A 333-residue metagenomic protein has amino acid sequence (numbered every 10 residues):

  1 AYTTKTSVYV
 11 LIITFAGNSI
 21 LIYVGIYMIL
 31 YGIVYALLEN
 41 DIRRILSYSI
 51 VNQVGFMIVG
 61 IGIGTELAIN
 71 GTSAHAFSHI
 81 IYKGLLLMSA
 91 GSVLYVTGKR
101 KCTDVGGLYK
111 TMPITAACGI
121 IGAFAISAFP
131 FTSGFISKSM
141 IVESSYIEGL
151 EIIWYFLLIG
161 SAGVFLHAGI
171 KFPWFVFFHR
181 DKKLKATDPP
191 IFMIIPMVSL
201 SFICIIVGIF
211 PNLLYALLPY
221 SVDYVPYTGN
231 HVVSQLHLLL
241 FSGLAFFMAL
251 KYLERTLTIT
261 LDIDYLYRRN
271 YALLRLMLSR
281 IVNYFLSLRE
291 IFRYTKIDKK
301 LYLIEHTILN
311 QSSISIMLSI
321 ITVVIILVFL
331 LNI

Functional and structural regions predicted by a protein language model:
A1-P189: Hydrophobic transmembrane alpha-helices and their helix-loop junctions in integral membrane proteins
A16-I20, A74-F77, I153-L158, V232-Q235 (+2 more regions): Membrane-entry segments of alpha-helical transmembrane domains in multi-pass membrane proteins
I80-G84, I205, L274: Hydrophobic transmembrane alpha-helical segments of multi-pass transport and channel proteins
G122, M193-I209, L238-S242, S319-T322: Hydrophobic membrane-spanning alpha-helices of multi-pass integral membrane proteins
I126-V142, I206-D223: Membrane-helix interface motif
W154-G163, G229-F247: Hydrophobic alpha-helical transmembrane segments
V164-F175, F241-T258: Transmembrane alpha-helical segments in integral membrane proteins
A216, Y220-V233, Y252-I333: Aromatic-capped, Gly/Pro-kinked transmembrane alpha-helices
